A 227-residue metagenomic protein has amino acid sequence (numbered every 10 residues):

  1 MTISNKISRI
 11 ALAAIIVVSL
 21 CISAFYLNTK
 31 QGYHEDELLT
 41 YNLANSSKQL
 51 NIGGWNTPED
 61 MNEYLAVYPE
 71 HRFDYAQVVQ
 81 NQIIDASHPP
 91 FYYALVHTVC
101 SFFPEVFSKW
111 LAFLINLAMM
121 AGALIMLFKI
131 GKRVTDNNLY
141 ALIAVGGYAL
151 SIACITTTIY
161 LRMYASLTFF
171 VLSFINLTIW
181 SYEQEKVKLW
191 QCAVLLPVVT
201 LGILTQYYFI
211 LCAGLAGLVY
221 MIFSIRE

Functional and structural regions predicted by a protein language model:
T2, L177-C192, L211-E227: Perimembrane helix-loop-helix junctions
S8-V67: Transmembrane signal-anchor helices characteristic of membrane glycosylation enzymes that use polyprenol
L43-H88, V96-E105: Interfacial juxtamembrane loops and adjacent helix segments that form the catalytic/substrate-binding surfaces
P90-Y93, E105, K109, F113 (+3 more regions): Aromatic- and kink-enriched transmembrane "portal" helix at the membrane-lumen/periplasm boundary that abuts
T98, M126, G146-L150, C154 (+2 more regions): Specific aromatic-rich, kink-prone transmembrane helix
W110, L127-L150: Transmembrane-helix signature of polytopic, membrane-embedded enzymes that assemble or transfer cell-envelope glycans
L111-V134, S173: Transmembrane-helix motifs of polytopic, lipid-linked glycan transferases
A144, W190-Y207: Membrane-interface alpha helices of multi-pass inner-membrane proteins
